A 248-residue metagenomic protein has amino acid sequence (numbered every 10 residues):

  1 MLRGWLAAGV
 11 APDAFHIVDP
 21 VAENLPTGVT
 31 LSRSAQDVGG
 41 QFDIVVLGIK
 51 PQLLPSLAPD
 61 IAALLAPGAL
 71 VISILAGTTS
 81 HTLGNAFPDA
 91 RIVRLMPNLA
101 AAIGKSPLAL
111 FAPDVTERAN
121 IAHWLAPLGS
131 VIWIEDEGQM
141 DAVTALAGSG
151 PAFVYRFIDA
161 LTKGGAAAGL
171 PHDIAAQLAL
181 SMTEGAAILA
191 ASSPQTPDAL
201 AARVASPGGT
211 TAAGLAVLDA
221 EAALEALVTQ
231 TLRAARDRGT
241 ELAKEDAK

Functional and structural regions predicted by a protein language model:
M1-R3, E23-P26, S32-L110: Rossmann-like NAD(P)(H) cofactor-binding subdomain of soluble oxidoreductases
R3-A8, G164: Rossmann-fold NAD(P)-dependent oxidoreductase module
A8-T27: NAD(P)-binding Rossmann-fold cofactor-contacting core
F15, V38, P171-A179, L200 (+1 more regions): Small-residue helix-packing motif on alpha-helices
T82-R91, P107-A142, F153-S192, R238: Internal alpha-helical scaffold of NAD(P)-dependent oxidoreductase catalytic cores
T144-A152, A201: A short glycine-threonine-serine/GTX helix/turn-capping micro-motif
L180, E184-K248: NAD(P)-dependent Rossmann-like dehydrogenase/reductase catalytic/cofactor-binding core
